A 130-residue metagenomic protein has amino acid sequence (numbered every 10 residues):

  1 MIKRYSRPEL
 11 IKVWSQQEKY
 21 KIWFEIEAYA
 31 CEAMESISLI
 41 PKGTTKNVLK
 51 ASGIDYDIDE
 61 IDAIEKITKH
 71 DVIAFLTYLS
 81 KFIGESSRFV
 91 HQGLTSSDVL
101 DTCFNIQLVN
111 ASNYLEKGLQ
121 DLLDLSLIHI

Functional and structural regions predicted by a protein language model:
M1-I128: A helix-coil-helix interface module used to build multimeric assemblies and to scaffold catalytic/cofactor sites
